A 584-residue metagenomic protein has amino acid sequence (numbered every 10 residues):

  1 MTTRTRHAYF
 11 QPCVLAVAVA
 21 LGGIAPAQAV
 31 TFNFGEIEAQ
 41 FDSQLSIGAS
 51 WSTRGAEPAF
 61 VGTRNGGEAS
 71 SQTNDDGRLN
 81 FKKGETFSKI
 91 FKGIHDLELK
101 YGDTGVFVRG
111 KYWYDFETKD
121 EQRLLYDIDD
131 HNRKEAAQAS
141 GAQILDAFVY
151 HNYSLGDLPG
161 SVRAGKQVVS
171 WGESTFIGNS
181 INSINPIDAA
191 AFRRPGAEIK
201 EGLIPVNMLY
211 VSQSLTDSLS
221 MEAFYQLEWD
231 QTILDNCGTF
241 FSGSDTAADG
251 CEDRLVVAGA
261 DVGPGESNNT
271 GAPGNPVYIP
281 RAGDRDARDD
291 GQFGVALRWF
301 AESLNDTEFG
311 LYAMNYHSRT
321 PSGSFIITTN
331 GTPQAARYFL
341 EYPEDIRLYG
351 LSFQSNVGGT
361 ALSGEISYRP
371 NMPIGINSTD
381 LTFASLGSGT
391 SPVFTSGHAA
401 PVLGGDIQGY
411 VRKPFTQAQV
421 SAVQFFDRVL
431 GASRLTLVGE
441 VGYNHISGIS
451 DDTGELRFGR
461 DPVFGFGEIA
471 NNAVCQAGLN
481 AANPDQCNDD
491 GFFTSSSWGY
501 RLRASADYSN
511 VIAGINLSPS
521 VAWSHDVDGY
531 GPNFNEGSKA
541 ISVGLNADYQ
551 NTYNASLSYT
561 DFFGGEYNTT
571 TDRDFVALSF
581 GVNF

Functional and structural regions predicted by a protein language model:
Q28-F41, T53-A56, L97-V106, Y150-R163 (+7 more regions): Short loop/turn motifs that connect adjacent beta-strands in outer-membrane beta-barrel proteins
F41-S43, V108, V162-A164, A223 (+9 more regions): Membrane-embedded beta-strand positions of outer-membrane beta-barrel proteins
I47-T53, D103, Y112-F116, K166-S170 (+11 more regions): Transmembrane beta-strands of outer-membrane beta-barrel pores
E57-R78, K119-E135, N185-R194, D235-R281 (+3 more regions): Solvent-exposed loop segments that connect transmembrane elements
T86-S88, M314-T320, S363, R369 (+1 more regions): Detector for outer-membrane/organellar transmembrane beta-barrel domains, recognizing the amphipathic beta-strand
K100-G250, G499, D528, E536-K539 (+1 more regions): Outer membrane beta-barrel
I279, G283-D406: Long, internal scaffold/assembly segments composed of regular secondary structure
D572-F584: Outer-membrane beta-barrel "beta-signal"
